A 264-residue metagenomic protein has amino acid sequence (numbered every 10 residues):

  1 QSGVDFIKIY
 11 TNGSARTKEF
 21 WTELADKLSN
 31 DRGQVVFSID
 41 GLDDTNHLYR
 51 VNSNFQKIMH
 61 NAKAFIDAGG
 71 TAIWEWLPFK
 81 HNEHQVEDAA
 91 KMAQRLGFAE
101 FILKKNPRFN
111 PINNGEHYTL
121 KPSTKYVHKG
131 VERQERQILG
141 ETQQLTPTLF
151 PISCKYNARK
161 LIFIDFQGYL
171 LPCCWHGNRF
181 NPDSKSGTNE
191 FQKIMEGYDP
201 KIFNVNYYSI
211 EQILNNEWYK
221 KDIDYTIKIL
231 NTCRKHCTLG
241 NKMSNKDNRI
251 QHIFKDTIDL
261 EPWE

Functional and structural regions predicted by a protein language model:
Q1-K8, S14-N30: Conserved Radical SAM active-site core
G13-S14, G41: Active-site metal-binding loops of divalent metal-dependent hydrolases
T22-I213, D222-Y225, N245-R249, W263: Radical SAM enzyme [4Fe-4S]-AdoMet core and its adjacent flexible, acidic and glycine-rich loops/tails across
N215-C233: Immediate flanking context of iron-sulfur cluster ligation sites
I229-M243: Local cysteine-cluster metal-coordination motifs and their immediate loop/turn environment, predominantly Fe-S cluster
H252-E264: Short microdomains enriched in Cys/His and/or Lys/Arg
